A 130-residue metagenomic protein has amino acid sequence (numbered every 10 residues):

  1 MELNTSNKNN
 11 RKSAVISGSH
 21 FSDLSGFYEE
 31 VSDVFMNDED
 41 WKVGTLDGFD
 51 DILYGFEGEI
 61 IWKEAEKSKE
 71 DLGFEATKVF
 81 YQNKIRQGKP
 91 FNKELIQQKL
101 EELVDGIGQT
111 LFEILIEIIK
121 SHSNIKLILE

Functional and structural regions predicted by a protein language model:
M1-E130: Positively charged, polar, low-complexity stretches
